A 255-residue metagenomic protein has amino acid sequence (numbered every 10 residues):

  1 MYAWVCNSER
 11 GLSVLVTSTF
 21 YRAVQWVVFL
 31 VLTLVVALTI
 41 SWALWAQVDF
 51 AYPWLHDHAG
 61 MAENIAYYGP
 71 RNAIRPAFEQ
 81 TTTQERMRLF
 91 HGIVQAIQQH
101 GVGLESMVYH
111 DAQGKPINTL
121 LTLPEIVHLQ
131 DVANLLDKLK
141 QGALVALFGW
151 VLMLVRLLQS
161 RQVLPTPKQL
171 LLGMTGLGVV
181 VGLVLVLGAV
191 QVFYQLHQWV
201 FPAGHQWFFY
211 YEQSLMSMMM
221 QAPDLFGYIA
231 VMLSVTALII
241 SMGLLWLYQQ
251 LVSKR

Functional and structural regions predicted by a protein language model:
Y2-Y52: Hydrophobic secretory-pathway targeting helix
V16, F20, A146-F193, M242-R255: Juxtamembrane interface at the cytosolic side of transmembrane helices
L38, A43-F90: Juxtamembrane non-transmembrane segments of integral membrane proteins
F50-D57, L135-Q162: Membrane-proximal low-complexity regions enriched in glycine and acidic/polar residues
A77-L89, G114-P124, Q169-L187: Hydrophobic alpha-helical transmembrane segments
H91-V145, A222-L233: Individual transmembrane alpha-helix segments
L187-Y211: Juxtamembrane non-transmembrane "cap" segments at the membrane-aqueous interface of multi-pass membrane proteins
G204-R255: Terminal transmembrane helical module of multi-pass membrane proteins
